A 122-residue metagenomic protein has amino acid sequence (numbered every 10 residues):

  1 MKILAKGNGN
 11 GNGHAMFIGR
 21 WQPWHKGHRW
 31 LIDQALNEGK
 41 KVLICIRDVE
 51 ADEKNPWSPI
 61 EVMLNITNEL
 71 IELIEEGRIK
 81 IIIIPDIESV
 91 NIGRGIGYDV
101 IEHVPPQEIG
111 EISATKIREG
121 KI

Functional and structural regions predicted by a protein language model:
M1-I122: Nucleotidyltransferase catalytic core that binds NTPs
